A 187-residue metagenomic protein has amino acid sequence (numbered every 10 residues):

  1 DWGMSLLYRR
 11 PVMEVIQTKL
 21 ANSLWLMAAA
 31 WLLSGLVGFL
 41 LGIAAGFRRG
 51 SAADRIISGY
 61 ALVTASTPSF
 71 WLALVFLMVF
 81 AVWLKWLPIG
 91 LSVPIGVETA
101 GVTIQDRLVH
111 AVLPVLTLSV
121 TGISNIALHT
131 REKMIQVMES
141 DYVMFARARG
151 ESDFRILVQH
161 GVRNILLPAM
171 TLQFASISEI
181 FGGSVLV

Functional and structural regions predicted by a protein language model:
D1-L33, W86: Gly/Trp-centered helix-boundary motif
W2-L6, L72-A73, P88-G90, A146 (+1 more regions): Short, hydrophobic secondary-structure boundary micro-motifs
M4, F39, I43, L62 (+3 more regions): Gly/Ser/Thr-rich helix-start
L7-Y8, Q17, S58, I89 (+3 more regions): Phosphate-coordinating loops and pocket residues in cytosolic domains that bind phosphorylated ligands
L20-A53, S69, V82, E98-V187: Alpha-helical transmembrane segments of integral membrane proteins, especially multi-pass inner/plasma-membrane
D54-L77, L113-P114: Pore- or pathway-lining transmembrane helices of multi-pass membrane proteins that form conduits for solutes/ions
F70-E98: Extracellular/periplasmic helix-loop junction at the C-terminal end of a transmembrane helix in multi-pass membrane
